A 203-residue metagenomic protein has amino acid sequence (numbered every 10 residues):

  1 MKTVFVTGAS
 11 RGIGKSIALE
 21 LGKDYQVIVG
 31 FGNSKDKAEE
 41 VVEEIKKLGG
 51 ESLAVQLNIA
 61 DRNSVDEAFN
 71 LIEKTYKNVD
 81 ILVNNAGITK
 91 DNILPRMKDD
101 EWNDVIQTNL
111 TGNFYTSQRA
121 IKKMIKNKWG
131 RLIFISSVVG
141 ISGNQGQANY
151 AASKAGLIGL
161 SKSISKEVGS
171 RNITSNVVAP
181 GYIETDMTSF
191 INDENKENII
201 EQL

Functional and structural regions predicted by a protein language model:
S10-R11: Conserved glycine-rich cofactor-binding loop
Y25-E40: Conserved glycine-rich Rossmann-like NAD(P)H-binding loop of the short-chain dehydrogenase/reductase
K35, Q56-E67, D99: The beta1-alpha1 cofactor-binding region of Rossmann-like NAD(H)/NADP(H)-dependent oxidoreductases
I93-L94, K98-I106, T188, K196-I199: Substrate-binding pocket helix/loop in short-chain dehydrogenase/reductase
S117, S153, S161: Active-site helix of classical SDR
K122, K166-S170: Alpha-helical segment proximal to the catalytic Tyr-Lys
S137: Residue(s) in the substrate-gating loop at a strand-loop-helix junction that position the organic substrate next
